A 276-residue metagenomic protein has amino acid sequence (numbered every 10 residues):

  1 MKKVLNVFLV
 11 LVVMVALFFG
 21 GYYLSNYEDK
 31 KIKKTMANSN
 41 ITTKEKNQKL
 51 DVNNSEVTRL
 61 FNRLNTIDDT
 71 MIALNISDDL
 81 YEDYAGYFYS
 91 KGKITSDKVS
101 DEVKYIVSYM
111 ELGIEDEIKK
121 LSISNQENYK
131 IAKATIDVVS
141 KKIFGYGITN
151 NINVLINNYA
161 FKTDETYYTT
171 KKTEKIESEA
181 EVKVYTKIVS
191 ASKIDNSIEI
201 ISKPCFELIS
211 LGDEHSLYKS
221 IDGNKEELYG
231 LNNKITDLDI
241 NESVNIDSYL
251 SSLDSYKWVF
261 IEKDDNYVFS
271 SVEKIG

Functional and structural regions predicted by a protein language model:
M1-V12: N-terminal Sec-pathway targeting helices
M14-L24: Hydrophobic alpha-helical membrane-insertion segments, chiefly the h-region of N-terminal signal peptides
Y23-D116: N-terminal, intrinsically disordered, polar/charged segments of Gram-positive cell-envelope systems that serve as
V52, K98, N128, S248-S252: Extracytoplasmic/periplasmic, Sec-exported soluble proteins
F88-I198, P204-S210: Surface-exposed acidic loop/strand-edge motifs in secreted or periplasmic proteins that form small linear binding
S197-E199, L253-K257: Intrinsic-disorder/low-complexity, polar/charged segments enriched in Ser/Thr/Lys/Arg/Asp/Glu/Gln
S202-S252: Mixed-charge, low-complexity intrinsically disordered segments
S255-G276: Short beta-strand edge/turn micro-motifs at domain boundaries
